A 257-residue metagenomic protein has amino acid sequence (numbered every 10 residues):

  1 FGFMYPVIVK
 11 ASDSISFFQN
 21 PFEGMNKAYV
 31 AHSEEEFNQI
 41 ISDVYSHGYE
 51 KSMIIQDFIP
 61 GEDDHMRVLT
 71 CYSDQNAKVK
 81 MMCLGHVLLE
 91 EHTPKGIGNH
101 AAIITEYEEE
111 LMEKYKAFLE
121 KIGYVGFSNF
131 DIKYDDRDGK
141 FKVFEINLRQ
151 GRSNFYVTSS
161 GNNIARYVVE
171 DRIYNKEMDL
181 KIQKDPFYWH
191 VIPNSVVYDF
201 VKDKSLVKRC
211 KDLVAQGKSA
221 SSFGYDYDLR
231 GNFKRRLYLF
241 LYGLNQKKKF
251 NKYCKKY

Functional and structural regions predicted by a protein language model:
P6-I40, M66-V68, E90-I103: Glycine-rich phosphate-binding loop of ATP-grasp-fold ATP-dependent ligases
V30, E34, R152-E170: Gly/Ser/Thr-rich active-site loops/lids in small-molecule metabolic enzymes that frequently grip phosphoryl groups
H32-E91, E106-E110, Y134, K140-K142: Phosphate-binding site of ATP-dependent enzymes
I54, F127-N129, M178-Q183: Flexible, glycine/charged-enriched surface loops at secondary-structure junctions
L88-H92, G96-H100, N147-G161: Glycine-rich phosphate/pyrophosphate-binding beta-alpha loops
P94-I97, T105-F130: Oxyanion-binding "anion nests"
E120-F155: Conserved metal-phosphate-binding beta-hairpin within the catalytic cores of diverse ATP-dependent phosphoryl-transfer
E170-Y257: Peripheral (often C-terminal) accessory segments that flank ATP-dependent C-N-forming ligase machineries
